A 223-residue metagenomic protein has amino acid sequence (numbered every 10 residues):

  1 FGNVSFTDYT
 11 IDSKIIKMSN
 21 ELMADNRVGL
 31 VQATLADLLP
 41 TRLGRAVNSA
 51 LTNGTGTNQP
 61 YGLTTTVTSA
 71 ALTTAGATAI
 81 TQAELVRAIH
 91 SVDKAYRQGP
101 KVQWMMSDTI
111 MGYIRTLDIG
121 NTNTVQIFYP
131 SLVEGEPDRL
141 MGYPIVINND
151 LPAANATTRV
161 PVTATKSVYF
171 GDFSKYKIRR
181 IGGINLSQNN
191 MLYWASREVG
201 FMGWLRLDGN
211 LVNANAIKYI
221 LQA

Functional and structural regions predicted by a protein language model:
F1, P40-L43, F128-E134, L211-N213: Glycine-rich loops and low-complexity Gly/Arg-rich segments that provide flexible linkers or classic glycine-based
G2-A95, K218-A223: Alpha-helical scaffold segments that mediate packing/assembly in large oligomeric complexes
Y9, N189-A223: Protruding loop/beta-arch "assembly-hinge" segments enriched in small, turn-prone residues
D25, Y113, A154, N210-V212: Intrinsically disordered, low-complexity acidic/polar segments
V31-A33, I119-N121, V160-V162, N215-Q222: Short intrinsically disordered coil segments
G56-V199, G203-L205: Extended oligomerization regions of viral-like shell subunits
